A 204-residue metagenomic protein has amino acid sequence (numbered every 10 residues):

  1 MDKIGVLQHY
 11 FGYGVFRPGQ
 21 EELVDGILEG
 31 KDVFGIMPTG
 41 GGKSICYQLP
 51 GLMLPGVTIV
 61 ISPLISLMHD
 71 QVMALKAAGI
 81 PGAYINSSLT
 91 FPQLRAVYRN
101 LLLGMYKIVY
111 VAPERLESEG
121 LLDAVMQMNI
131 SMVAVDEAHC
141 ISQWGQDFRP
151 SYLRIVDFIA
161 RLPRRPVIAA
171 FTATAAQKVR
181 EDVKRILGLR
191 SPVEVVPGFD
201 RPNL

Functional and structural regions predicted by a protein language model:
M1-P38: Conserved pre-motif I regulatory segment
E29-G35, G56-V57, M105-K107, P166-V167: Pre-Walker A (Motif I) flank of P-loop NTPase domains
G30-L49, I59-S62, F171: Walker A/P-loop
G41, Q48, L89-M132, C140-Q146: Conserved helix/coil segment N-terminal to the catalytic DExD/H
G51-M53, L75-A77, R99-G104, D123-M128 (+3 more regions): Conserved catalytic network of the ASCE P-loop NTPase/AAA+ motor domain
T58-V60, I65-E114, S118, P192-V195: Conserved nucleic-acid-binding Ia/Ib motif block in the N-terminal RecA-like helicase ATPase lobe
I65-L67, L89-F91, R115-E117, H139-C140 (+2 more regions): Conserved nucleotide-binding/hydrolysis micro-motifs of P-loop NTPases
M126-V196: Post-DEXD/H (motif II) to motif III coupling segment of the RecA-like Helicase ATP-binding lobe
